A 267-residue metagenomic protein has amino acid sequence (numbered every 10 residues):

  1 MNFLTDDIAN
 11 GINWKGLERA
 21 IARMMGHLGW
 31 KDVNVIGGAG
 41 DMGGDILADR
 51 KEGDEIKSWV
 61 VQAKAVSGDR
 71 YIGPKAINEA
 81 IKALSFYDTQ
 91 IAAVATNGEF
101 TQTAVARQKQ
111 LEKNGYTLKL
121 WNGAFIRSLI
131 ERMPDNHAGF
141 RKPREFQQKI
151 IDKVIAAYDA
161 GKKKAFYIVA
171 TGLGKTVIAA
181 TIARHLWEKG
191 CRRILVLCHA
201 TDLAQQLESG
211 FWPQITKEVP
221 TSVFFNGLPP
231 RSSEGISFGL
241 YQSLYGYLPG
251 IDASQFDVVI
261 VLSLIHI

Functional and structural regions predicted by a protein language model:
M1-V169, V177: Mixed-charge (Asp/Glu-Lys/Arg
K57, T89, E234, F256-D257: Local beta-strand N-terminus motif with an aromatic residue
G172: Walker A (P-loop) phosphate-binding loop of P-loop NTPases
K175-R184: Motif I (Walker A/P-loop) of helicase-class P-loop NTPases
L186-R192, T216: Post-Walker A helix-loop "phosphate-sensing" segment adjacent to the P-loop in P-loop NTPases
C191-F211: Conserved Walker A/P-loop ATP-binding site and its immediately adjacent core in helicase/helicase-like ATPase domains
I215-G250: Inter-Walker segment of RecA-like/P-loop motor cores
D252-I265: SF2 helicase catalytic motif II
